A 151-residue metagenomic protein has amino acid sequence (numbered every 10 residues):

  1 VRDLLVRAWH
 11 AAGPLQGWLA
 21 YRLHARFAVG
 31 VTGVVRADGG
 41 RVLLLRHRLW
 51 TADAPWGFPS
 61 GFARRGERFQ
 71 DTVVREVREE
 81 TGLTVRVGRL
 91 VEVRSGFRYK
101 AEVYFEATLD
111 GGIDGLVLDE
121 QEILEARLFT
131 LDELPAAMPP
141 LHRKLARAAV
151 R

Functional and structural regions predicted by a protein language model:
V1-T32: Acidic, metal-coordinating catalytic segment for phosphate/diphosphate chemistry, firing primarily on the Nudix
F27, A54, Y99-A101: Residue-level preference for beta-strand/loop junctions
V29-V31, G40, A101-V103, L124: Change "...and in nucleic-acid phosphodiester-cleaving endonucleases..." to "...and in nucleic-acid processing enzymes
R36-A37: Short, acidic, Ser/Thr-enriched surface-loop or helix-capping motifs
G40-E79: Conserved Nudix-box catalytic region and its N-terminal flanking loop in Nudix hydrolases and closely related
L83-E92: A short coil-to-beta-strand element that immediately follows conserved catalytic motifs
R94-G115, R127, A149: Active-site-adjacent beta-strand/loop module that shapes the phosphate/pyrophosphate-binding cleft
E120-R151: Nudix hydrolase/Nudix homology domain
